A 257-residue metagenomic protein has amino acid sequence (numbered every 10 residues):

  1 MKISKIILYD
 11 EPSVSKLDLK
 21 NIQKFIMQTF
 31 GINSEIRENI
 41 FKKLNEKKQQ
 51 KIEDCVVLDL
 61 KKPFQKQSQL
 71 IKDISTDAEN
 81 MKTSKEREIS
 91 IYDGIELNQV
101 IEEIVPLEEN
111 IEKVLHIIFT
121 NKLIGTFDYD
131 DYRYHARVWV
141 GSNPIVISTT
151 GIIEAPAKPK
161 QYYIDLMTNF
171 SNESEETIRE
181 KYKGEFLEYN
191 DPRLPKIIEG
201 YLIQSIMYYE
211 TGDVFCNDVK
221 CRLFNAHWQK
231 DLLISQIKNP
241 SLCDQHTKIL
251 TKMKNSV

Functional and structural regions predicted by a protein language model:
M1-R137, L250-V257: N-terminal low-structure segments adjacent to metalloprotease catalytic domains across cellular compartments
I6-S13, H135-P192, E210-V257: Metalloprotease/metallohydrolase-associated module, dominated by Zn2+-dependent proteases
T29, N33, S205, Y209-D213: Solvent-exposed amphipathic alpha-helical surface segments
H116-F119, I145-I147, I152, I198 (+1 more regions): Long, contiguous hydrophobic alpha-helical segments, chiefly transmembrane helices and signal peptides
N190-E210: Short alpha-helix carrying the canonical HExxH Zn2+-binding catalytic motif
